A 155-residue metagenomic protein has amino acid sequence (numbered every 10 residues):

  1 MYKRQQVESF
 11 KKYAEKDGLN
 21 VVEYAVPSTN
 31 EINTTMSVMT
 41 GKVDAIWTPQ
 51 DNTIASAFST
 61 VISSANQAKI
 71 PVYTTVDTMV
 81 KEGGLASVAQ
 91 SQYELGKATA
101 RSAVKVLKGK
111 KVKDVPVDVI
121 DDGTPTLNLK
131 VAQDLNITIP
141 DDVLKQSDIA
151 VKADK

Functional and structural regions predicted by a protein language model:
M1-Y2: Conserved small/polar residues in nucleotide/adenosyl-binding loops
Q6-F10, S28, I32-T35, A57 (+5 more regions): Stable alpha-helical elements in mature extracytoplasmic
Y13-T29: Short beta-strand elements in bilobed, periplasmic/extracellular small-molecule ligand-binding domains
A14, A65-N66, A132: A generic structural signal for well-ordered alpha-helical segments
V26-E82: Hydrophobic alpha-helical
M79-A89, V115-T124: Surface-exposed aromatic
Q90-K110: Hydrophobic alpha-helical segments within soluble ligand-binding/sensing domains
K108-K155: Hinge/cleft segment of the Venus flytrap/periplasmic-binding protein
